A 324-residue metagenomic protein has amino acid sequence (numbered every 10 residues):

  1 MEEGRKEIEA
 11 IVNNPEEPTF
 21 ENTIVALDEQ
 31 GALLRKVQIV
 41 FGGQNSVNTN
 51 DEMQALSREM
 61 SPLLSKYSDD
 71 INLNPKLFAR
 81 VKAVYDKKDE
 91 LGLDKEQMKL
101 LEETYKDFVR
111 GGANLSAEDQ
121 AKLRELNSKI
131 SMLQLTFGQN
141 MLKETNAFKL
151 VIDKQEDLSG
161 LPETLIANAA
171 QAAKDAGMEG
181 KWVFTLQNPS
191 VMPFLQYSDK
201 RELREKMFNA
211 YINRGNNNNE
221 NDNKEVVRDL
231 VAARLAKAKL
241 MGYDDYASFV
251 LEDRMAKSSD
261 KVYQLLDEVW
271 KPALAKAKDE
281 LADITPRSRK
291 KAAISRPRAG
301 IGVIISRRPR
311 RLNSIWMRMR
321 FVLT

Functional and structural regions predicted by a protein language model:
M1-T324: Zn2+-dependent metallopeptidase catalytic domains
